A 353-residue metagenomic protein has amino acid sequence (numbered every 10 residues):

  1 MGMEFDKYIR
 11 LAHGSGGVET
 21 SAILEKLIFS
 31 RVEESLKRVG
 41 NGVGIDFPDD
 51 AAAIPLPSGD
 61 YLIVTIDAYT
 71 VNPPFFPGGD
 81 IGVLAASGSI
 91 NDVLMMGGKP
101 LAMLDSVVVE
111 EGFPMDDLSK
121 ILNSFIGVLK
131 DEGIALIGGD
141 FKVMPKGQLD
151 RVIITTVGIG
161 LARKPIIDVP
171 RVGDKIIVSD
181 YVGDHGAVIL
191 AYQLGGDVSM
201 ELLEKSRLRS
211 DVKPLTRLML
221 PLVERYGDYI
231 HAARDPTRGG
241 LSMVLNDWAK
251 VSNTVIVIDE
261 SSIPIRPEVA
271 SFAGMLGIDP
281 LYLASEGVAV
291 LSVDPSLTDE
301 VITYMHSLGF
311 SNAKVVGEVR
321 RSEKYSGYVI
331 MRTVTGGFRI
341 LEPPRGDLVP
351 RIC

Functional and structural regions predicted by a protein language model:
M1-C353: Helix-biased detector of long, well-ordered alpha-helical tracts
